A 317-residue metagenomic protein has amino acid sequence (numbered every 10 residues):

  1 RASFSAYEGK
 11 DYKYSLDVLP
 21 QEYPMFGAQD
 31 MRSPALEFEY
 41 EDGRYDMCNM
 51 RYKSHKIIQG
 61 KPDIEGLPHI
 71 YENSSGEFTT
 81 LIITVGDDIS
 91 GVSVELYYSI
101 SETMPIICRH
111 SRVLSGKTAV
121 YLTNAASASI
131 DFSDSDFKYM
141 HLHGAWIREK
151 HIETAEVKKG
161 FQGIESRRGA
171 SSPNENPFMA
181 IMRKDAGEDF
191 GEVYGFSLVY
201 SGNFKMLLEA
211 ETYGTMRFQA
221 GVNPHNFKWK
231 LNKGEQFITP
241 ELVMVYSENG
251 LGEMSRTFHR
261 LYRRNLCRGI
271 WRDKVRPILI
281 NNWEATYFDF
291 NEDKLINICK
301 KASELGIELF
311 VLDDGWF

Functional and structural regions predicted by a protein language model:
R1-E209, H225: Polysaccharide-binding surfaces and accessory modules of carbohydrate-active proteins
E102-P105, R112, K117-V120, A126 (+1 more regions): Extended acidic/polar, glycine-enriched regions that form or flank non-catalytic beta-rich accessory modules
I106-I107, I238, G306, V311: Short loop/turn motifs at secondary-structure junctions
R109, E192-Y194, F218, W283 (+1 more regions): Tryptophan-centered motif/residue detector
D131, V243, W316: Flexible, active-site-proximal loop/turn residues at the rims of small-molecule/cofactor binding pockets and catalytic
V193, Q236, P277: A residue-level signal for beta-strand positions that form part of recognition/binding surfaces within mature
F258-D273, I278: Long, charged amphipathic helices and adjacent flexible linkers at domain junctions
W271-F317: Aromatic-lined carbohydrate-binding/catalytic grooves of carbohydrate-active enzymes
